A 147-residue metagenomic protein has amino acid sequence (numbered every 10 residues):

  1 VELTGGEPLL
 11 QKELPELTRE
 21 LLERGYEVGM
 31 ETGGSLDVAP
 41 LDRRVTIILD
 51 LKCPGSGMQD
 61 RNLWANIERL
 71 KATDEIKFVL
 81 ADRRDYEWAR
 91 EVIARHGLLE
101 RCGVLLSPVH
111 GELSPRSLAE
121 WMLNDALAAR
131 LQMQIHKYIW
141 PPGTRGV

Functional and structural regions predicted by a protein language model:
V1-G5: Short Fe-S-cluster ligation motifs
L9-V147: Conserved AdoMet/S-adenosylmethionine-binding subsite of the radical SAM
